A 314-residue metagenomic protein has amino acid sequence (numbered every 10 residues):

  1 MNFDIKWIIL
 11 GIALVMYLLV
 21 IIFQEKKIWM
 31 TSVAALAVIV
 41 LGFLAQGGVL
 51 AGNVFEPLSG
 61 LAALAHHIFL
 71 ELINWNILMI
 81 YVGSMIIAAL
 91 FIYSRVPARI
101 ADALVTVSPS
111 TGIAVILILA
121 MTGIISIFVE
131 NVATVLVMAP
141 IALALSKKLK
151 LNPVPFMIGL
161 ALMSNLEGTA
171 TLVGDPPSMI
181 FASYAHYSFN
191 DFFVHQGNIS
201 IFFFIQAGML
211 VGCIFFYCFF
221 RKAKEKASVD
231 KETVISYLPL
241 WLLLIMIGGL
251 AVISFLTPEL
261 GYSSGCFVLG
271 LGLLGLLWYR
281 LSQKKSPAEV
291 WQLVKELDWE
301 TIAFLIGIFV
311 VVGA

Functional and structural regions predicted by a protein language model:
K6-G11, W29-V33, L78, G112-A120 (+6 more regions): Hydrophobic alpha-helical transmembrane segments
L18-E25, M121-E130, A161-V173: Transmembrane alpha-helix interface/packing and boundary motifs in multi-pass membrane proteins, characterized by
V20-M30, K147-P155, S282: Membrane-helix interface "capping/anchor" motifs
F23, L151-V154, I158, T169-V173 (+1 more regions): Juxtamembrane and boundary regions of transmembrane helices in multi-pass small-molecule transporters and channels
V33, A37-N53, S59-G60, L70-E71 (+5 more regions): Membrane-interfacial helix-loop connectors
L58-V154, E300, F304-A314: Membrane-embedded alpha-helical segments and adjacent helix-loop junctions characteristic of multi-pass solute
I73-G83, S164, H195-G212, L260-L271: Alpha-helical transmembrane segments
I118, I245-A314: Transmembrane helical segments that form the transport core of multi-pass membrane transport proteins
